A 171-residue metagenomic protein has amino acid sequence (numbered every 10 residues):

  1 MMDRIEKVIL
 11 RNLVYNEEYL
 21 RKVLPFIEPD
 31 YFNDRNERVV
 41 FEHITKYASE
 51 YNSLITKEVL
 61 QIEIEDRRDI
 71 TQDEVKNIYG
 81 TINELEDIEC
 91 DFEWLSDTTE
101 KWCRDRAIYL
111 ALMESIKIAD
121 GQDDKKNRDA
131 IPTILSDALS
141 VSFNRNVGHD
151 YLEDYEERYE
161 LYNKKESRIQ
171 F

Functional and structural regions predicted by a protein language model:
M1-W102: Noncatalytic partner-interaction/assembly domains of nucleic-acid and motor enzyme complexes, especially the accessory
R11, S142-F171: The Walker A/P-loop phosphate-binding site
D30, I44, Q61, T81 (+3 more regions): Short, surface-exposed, charged/polar-biased interaction segments
S49-N52, D120, K164: Short, flexible helix-adjacent loops and helix caps
E65-R68, I82-L85, S136-F143, E156-E160: Intrinsically disordered, low-complexity boundary segments flanking structured domains
E86-L152: Interdomain "pre-motor" coupling segment immediately N-terminal to P-loop NTPase/helicase cores
